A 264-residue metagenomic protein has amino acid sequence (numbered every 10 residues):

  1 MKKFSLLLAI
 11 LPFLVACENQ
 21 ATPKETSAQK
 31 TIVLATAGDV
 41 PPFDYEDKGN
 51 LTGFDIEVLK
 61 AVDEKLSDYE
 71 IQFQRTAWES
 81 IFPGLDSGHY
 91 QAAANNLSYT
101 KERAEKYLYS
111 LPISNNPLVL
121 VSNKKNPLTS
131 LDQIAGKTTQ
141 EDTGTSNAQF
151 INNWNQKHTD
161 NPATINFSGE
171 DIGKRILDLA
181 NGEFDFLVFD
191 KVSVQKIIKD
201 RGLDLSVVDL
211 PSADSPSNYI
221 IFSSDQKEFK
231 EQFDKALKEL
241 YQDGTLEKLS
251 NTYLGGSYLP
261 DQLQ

Functional and structural regions predicted by a protein language model:
F13-A16: C-terminal motif of bacterial Sec signal peptides marking the signal peptidase cleavage site
E18, I56-L66, L128, D132-S146 (+2 more regions): Extended ligand-binding regions for polar small-molecule ligands
P23-N96, Q232, D243: Extracytoplasmic small-molecule ligand-binding "clamshell" domains of the periplasmic binding protein/Venus flytrap
A37-G38, N115-S122, K199-K238, L254-Q264: Periplasmic-binding protein-like
E46, L59-D68, N147-G169, I198-L203: Ligand-binding cleft/hinge of the Venus flytrap
K60, E64, Q72-Q133, S206 (+1 more regions): Acidic, polar ligand-binding/catalytic clefts
I71-P83, I165-D178: Short helix-initiation/N-cap motifs at beta->coil->alpha
S80, N95-E105, N152-N153, D178-N181 (+1 more regions): A ligand-binding cleft/hinge motif common to bilobed small-molecule-binding domains
